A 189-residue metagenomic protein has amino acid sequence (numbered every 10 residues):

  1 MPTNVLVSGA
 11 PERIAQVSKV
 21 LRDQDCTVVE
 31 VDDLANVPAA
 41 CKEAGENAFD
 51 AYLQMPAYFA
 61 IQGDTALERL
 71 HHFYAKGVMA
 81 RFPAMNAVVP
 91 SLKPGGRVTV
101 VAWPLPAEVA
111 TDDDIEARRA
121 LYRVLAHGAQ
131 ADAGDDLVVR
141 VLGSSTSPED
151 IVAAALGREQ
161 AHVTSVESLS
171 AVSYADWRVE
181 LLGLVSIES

Functional and structural regions predicted by a protein language model:
M1-V29, A35: Canonical Rossmann dinucleotide-binding motif of NAD(H)/NADP(H)-dependent dehydrogenases/reductases, specifically
N4, D50-A51, R97: Structural motif
V7-E12, V31-A35, M55-Y58, V101-P104 (+1 more regions): Structural motif
S18-V31, N47-A48, A80, K93-P94 (+2 more regions): Structural alpha-beta junctions
L21, D25, P38-G63, A161-S165: A glycine-rich helix->loop->beta "capping" turn within Rossmann-like NAD(P)(H)-dependent oxidoreductase domains
P38-K42, F82-P90, A153: Amphipathic, non-transmembrane alpha-helical secondary structure
A57-G134, L142-S145: Catalytic loop of short-chain dehydrogenase/reductase
M79, A131-S189: C-terminal helical subdomain
